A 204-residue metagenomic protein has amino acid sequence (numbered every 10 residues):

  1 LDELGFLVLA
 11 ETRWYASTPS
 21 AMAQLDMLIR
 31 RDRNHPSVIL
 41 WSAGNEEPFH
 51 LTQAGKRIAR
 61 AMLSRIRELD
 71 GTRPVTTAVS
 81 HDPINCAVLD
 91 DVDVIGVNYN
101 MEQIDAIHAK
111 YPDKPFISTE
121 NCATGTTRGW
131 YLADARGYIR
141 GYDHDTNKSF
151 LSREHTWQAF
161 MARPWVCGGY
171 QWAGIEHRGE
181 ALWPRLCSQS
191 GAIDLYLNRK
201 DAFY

Functional and structural regions predicted by a protein language model:
L1-G5, L28-P36, H108-P112, F160-R163: Acidic (Asp/Glu)-rich catalytic clusters
L1-M22, D26, I58-D70, M101-D105: Aromatic-lined substrate-binding rim segments of carbohydrate-active enzymes
L7, W14, A43-G44, P48 (+5 more regions): Beta-propeller blade termini and top-face loops
L9-E11, L28-R33, I39-N45, D134-Y138: Aromatic- and acidic-residue-enriched carbohydrate-binding clefts of CAZyme catalytic domains
R13-W14, E46-P48, G71, S80-H81 (+3 more regions): Catalytic metal-binding/acid-base residues of hydrolase active sites
I39-W41, A59-L69, T76, A87-L89 (+1 more regions): Substrate-binding clefts and catalytic carboxylate motifs of secreted carbohydrate-active enzymes
L51-G55: Short, solvent-exposed loop/turn segments at secondary-structure boundaries
P74-S80, V94-N98, F116: Short, hydrophobic beta-strand segments that form beta-sheet elements in well-ordered domains
